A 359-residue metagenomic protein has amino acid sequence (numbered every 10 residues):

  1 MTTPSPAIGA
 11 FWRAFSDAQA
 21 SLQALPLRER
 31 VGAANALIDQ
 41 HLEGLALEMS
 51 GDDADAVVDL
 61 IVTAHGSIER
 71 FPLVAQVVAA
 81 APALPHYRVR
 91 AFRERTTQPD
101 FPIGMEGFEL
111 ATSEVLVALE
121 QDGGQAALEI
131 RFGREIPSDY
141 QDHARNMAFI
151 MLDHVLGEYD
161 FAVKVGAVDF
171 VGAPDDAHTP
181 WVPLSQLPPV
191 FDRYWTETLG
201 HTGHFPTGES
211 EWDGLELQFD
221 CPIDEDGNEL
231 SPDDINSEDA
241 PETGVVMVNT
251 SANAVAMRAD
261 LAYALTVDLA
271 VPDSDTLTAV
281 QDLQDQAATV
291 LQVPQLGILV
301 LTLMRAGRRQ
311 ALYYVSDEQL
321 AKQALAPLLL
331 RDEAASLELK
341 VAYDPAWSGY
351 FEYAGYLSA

Functional and structural regions predicted by a protein language model:
M1-D59, H65-E69, A80-Q286, Q292-A306 (+3 more regions): Charge-rich, low-complexity segments
V74-A79: "Short basic amphipathic alpha-helical interaction patches in structured regions
R309-Y313: Short beta-strand->loop micro-motif that forms the acidic, two-metal-ion catalytic signature in nucleotide-processing
A324-P327, R331-A334: An aromatic-glycine-centered, glycine-rich loop/turn in mixed alpha/beta architecture
